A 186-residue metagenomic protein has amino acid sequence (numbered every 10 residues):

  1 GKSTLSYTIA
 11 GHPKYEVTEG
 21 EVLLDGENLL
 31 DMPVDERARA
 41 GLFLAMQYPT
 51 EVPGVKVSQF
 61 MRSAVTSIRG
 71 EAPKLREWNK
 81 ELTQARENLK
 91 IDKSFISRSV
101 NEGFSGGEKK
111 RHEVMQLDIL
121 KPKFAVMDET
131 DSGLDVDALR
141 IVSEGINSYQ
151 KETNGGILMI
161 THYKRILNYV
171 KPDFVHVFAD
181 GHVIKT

Functional and structural regions predicted by a protein language model:
A10: Helix-to-loop junction immediately C-terminal to a conserved catalytic motif
P13-N28, V175, V183: ABC nucleotide-binding domain "signature motif"
E21-R37, N101: ABC ATPase NBD Q-loop/coupling interface
T50-K123: ABC-family P-loop ATPase nucleotide-binding domains
V126-T130, D137: Walker B catalytic motif
L139-T153: Helical segment within the ABC ATPase nucleotide-binding domain
N154-H162: Conserved H-loop
V170-T186: H-loop (His-switch) and adjacent beta-strand-loop-beta switch element of ABC-type ATPase nucleotide-binding domains
